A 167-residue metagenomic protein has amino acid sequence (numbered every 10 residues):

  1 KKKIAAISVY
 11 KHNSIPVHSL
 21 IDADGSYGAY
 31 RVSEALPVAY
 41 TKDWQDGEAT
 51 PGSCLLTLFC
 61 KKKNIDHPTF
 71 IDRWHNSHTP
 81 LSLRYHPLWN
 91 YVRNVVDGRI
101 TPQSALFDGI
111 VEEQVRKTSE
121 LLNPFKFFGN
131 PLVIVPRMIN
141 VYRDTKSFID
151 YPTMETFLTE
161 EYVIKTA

Functional and structural regions predicted by a protein language model:
K1-A167: Macromolecular interaction modules
